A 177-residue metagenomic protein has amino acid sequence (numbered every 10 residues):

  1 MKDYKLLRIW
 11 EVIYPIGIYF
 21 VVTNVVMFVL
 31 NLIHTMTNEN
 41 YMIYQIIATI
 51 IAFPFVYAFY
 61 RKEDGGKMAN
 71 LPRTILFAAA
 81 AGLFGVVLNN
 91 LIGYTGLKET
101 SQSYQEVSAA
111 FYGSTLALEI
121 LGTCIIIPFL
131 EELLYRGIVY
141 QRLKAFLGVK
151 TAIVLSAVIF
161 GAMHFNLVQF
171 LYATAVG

Functional and structural regions predicted by a protein language model:
M1-G17: N-terminal membrane topogenic signal
V12-P15, Y41, G66, T74 (+3 more regions): Alpha-helical transmembrane segments and their helix-entry boundary regions
V12-Y60: Alpha-helical transmembrane segments in multi-pass membrane proteins
I18, V22, I47, I51 (+7 more regions): Lipid-exposed faces of alpha-helical membrane segments in multi-pass integral membrane proteins
M27-N31, N89, G137, Q141: Short helix-terminus and kink motifs of transmembrane alpha helices, predominantly at the cytoplasmic interface
T35-N38, D64-I127, A145: Juxtamembrane helix-loop-helix connectors linking adjacent transmembrane helices in multi-pass membrane enzymes
L116-G177: Transmembrane helix-loop-helix hairpins at the membrane interface of multi-pass integral membrane proteins
